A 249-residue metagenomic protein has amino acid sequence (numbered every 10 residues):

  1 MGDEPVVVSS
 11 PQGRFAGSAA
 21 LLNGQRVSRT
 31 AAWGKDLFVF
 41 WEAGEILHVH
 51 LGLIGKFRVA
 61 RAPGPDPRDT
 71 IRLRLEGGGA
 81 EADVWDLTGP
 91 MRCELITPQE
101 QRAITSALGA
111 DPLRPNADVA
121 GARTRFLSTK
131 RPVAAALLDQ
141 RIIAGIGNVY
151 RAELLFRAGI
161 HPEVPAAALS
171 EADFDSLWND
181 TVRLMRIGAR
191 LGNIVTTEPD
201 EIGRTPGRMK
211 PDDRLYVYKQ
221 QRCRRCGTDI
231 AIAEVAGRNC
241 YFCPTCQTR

Functional and structural regions predicted by a protein language model:
M1-R249: Structured catalytic/nucleic-acid-binding cores of DNA maintenance enzymes
